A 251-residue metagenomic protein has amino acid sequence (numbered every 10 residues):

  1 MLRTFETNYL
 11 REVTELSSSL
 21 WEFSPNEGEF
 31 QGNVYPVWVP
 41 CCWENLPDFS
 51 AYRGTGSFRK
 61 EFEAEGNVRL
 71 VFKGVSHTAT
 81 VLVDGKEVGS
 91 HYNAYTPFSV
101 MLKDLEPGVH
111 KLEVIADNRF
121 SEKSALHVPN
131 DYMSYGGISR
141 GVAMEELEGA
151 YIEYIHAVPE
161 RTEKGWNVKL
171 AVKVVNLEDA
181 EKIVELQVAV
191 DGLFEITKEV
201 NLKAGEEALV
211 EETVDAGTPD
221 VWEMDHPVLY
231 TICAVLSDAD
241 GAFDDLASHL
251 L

Functional and structural regions predicted by a protein language model:
R3-Y9, E15, E22-G28, R53-Y151 (+2 more regions): Accessory beta-strand-rich segments of carbohydrate-active enzymes
T7-N8, C233-L251: N-terminal carbohydrate-binding accessory modules
N26-G28, V83-V88, Q187-E195, A239-G241: Change "in extracellular beta-sheet-rich domains … of secreted and cell-surface proteins" to "in beta-sheet-rich domains
V68, V81-V83, W166-L202, A208-E212: Beta-strand-rich binding/interaction modules
P97-K103, E199, E207-A216: Exposed aromatic-hydrophobic patches
G108, K123, A216-T231: Short glycine/proline/serine/threonine-rich loop/turn segments at secondary-structure transition edges
K111-V114, H226-D238: Short, aromatic- and glycine-rich surface loops/edge beta-strands on solvent-exposed regions
P159-W166: Short, solvent-exposed loop/linker segments at the N-terminal edge of repeated beta-sheet extracellular domains
